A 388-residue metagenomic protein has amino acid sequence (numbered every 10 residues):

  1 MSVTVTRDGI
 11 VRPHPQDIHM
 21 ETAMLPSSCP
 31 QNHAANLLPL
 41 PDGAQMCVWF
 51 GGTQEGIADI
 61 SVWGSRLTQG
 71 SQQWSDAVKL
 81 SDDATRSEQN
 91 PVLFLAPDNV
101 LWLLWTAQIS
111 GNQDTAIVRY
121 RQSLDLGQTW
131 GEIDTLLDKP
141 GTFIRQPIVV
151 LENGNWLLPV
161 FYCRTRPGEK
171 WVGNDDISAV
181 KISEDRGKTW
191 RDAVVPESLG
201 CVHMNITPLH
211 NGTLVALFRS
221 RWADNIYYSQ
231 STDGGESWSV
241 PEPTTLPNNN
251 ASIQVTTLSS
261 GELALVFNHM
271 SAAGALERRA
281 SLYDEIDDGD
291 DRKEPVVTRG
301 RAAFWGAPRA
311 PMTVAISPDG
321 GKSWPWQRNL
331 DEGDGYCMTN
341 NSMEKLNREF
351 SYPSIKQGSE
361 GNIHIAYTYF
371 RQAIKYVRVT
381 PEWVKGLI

Functional and structural regions predicted by a protein language model:
M1-I388: Asp-box/BNR beta-propeller blade signature and adjacent active/binding-site loops in extracellular glycan-interacting
